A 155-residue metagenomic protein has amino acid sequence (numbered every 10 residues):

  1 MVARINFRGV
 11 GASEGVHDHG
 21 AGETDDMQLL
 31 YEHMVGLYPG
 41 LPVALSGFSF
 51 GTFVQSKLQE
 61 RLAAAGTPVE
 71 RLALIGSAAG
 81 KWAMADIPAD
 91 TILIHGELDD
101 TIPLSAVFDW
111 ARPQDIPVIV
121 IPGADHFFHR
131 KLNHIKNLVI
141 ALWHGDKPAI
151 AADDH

Functional and structural regions predicted by a protein language model:
M1-E14: Conserved alpha/beta-hydrolase
H17-L37: Alpha/beta-hydrolase active-site loop
S46-Q55: Gly/Ala-rich beta-loop-alpha elbow adjacent to hydrolase catalytic centers
A65-A79: A conserved short beta-strand
I87, I92-H95, D99: Short beta-strand/loop motif that positions the catalytic acidic residue of the alpha/beta-hydrolase fold
A89, P103-A111, N133: Short alpha-helix in the alpha/beta-hydrolase fold that links the catalytic acid
E97-I102, H126-F127: Acidic catalytic loop of the alpha/beta-hydrolase fold
H129-L142: Post-His helix in hydrolase/transferase enzymes
